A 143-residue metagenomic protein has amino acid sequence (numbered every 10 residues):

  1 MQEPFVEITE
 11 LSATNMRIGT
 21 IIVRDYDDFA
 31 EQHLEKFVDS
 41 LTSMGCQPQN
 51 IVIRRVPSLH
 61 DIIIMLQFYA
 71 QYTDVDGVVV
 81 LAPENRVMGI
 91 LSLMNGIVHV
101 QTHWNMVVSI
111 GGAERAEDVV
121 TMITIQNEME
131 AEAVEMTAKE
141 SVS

Functional and structural regions predicted by a protein language model:
M1-V6: Intrinsically disordered, low-complexity serine/threonine- and proline-rich regulatory segments
T9-N50: Glycine-rich phosphate/diphosphate-binding loop of Rossmann-like nucleotide-binding domains
G19, D76-V79, N105-G111: Structural motif
R24-D25, V56, P83-E84, G111-E114: Short, ordered loop/turn segments at secondary-structure junctions
D27, E31, E35, L59 (+2 more regions): Electropositive phosphate-/nucleotide-binding environments in soluble metabolic enzymes
S43-Y72: Active-site rim loops that border cofactor/substrate pockets in soluble metabolic enzymes
D61, M65-H99: Glycine-rich phosphate-binding loop
I90-S143: C-terminal binding/interaction regions
